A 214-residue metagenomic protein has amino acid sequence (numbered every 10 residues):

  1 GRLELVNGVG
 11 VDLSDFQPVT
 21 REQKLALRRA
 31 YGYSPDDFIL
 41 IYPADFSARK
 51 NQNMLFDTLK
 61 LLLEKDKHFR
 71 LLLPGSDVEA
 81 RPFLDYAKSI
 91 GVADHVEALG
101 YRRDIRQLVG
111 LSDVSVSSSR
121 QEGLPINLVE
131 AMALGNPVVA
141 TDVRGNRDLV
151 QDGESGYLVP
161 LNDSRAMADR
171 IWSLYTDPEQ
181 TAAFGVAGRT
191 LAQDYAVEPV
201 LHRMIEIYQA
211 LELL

Functional and structural regions predicted by a protein language model:
G1-R21: Donor nucleotide-sugar binding/catalytic pocket of nucleotide-sugar-dependent glycosyltransferases
Q17-Y33: A short helix/loop element that forms part of the nucleotide-sugar donor recognition site in Leloir-type
F38-L61, V78-R81, Y157, R165: A conserved mid-protein helix/loop that constitutes part of the nucleotide-sugar donor-binding site
L84-G100: Nucleotide-activated donor-binding/catalytic signature segment of Leloir-type glycosyltransferases, i.e., the conserved
Y101, R120: Aromatic "clamp/platform" in nucleotide-sugar-dependent glycosyltransferases that forms part of the donor/acceptor
P137-A140, V150: Short hydrophobic beta-strand element within catalytic cores of glycosyltransferases and related nucleotide-activated
D152-G153, Y157-S164, S173-P178, Q193: Conserved acidic donor-binding segment of nucleotide-sugar-dependent glycosyltransferases
V197-L214: C-terminal alpha-helical cap of glycosyltransferases
